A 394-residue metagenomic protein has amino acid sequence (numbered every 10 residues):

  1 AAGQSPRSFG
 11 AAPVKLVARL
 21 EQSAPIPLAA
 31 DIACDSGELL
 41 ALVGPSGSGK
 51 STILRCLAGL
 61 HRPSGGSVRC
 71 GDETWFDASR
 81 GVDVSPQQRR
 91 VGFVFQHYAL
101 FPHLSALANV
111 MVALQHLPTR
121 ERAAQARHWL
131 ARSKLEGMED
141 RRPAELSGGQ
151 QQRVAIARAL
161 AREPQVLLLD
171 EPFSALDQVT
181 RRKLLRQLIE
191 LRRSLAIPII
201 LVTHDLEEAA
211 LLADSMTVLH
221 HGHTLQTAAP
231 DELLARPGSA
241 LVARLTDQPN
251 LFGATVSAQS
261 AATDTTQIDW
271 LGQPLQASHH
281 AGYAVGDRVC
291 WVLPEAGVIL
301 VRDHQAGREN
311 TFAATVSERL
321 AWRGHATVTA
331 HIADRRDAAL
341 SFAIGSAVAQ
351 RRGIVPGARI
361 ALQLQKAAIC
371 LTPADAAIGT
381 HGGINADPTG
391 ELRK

Functional and structural regions predicted by a protein language model:
A41, D83-S85, R89-A99, I200: ABC nucleotide-binding domain signature
V43-P45: The feature captures the beta-strand-to-loop junction immediately N-terminal to the Walker
S51-L54, V154: ABC ATPase nucleotide-binding domain helices that frame the ATP-binding cleft
A58: Helix-to-loop junction immediately C-terminal to a conserved catalytic motif
G66-A78: Conserved ABC transporter NBD signature motif
A78-G81, D140-R142: Interfacial catalytic loop of ABC nucleotide-binding domains
R90-G92, S105-R244: ABC ATPase nucleotide-binding domains
A235, L271-L320, A347-K394: Glycine/charge-rich catalytic "coupling/switch" loops of P-loop NTPases
